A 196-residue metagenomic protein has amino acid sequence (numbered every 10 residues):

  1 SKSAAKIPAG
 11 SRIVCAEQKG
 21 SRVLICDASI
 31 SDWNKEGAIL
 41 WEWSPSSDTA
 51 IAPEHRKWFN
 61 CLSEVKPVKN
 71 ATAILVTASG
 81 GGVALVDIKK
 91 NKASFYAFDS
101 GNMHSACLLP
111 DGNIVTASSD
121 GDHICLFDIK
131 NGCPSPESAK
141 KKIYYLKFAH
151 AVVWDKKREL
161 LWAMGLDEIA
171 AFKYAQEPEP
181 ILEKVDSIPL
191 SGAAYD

Functional and structural regions predicted by a protein language model:
K2-K6, A52-K66, S100-L109, L146-V153 (+1 more regions): Repeated scaffold domains used in trafficking and secretory/extracellular systems, primarily beta-propellers
K2-S31: An edge-strand/N-cap motif at the start of beta-rich repeat modules
G10-R12, N70-T72, D111-N113, K157-E159: Short coil/turn segments that connect the beta-strands within blades of beta-propeller domains
C15-K19, D27, L75-G80, T116-D120 (+1 more regions): Conserved beta-strand positions in repeat-built beta-propeller and related beta-rich domains
V23, G82-A84, D122-I124, I169-A171: Structural signal for beta-propeller blades
D27-N34, D128-P134, K173-I181: Short loop/turn segments immediately following beta-strands, especially the blade-tip and inter-blade linker loops
E36-W58, N131-C133, L182-Y195: Surface-exposed loop and turn segments in beta-propeller and other repeat-based domains that flank or scaffold
I39-V83, I88-S105: Blade-loop segments of beta-propeller domains
